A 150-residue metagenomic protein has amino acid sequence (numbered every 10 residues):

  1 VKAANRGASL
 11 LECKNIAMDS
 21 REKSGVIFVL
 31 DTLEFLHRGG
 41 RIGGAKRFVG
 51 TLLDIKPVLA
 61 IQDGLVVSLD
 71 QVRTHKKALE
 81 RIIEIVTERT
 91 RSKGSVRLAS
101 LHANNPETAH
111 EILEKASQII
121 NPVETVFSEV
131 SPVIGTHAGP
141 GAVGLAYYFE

Functional and structural regions predicted by a protein language model:
V1-E150: Mixed-charge interfacial surface used for oligomerization/domain docking and macromolecular partner engagement
